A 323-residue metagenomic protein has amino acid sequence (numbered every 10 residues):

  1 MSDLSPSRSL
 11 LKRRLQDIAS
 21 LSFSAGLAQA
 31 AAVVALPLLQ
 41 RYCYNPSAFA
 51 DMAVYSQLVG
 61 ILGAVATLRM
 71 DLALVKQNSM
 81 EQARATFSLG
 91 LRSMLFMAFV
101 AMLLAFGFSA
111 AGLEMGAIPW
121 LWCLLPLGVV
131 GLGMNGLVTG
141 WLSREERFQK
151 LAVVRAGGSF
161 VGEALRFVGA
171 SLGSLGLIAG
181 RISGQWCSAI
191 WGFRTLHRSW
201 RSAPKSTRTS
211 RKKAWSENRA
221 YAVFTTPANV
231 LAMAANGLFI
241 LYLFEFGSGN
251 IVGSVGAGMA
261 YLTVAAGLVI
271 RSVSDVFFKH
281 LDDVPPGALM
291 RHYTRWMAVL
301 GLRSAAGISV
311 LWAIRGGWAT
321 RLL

Functional and structural regions predicted by a protein language model:
S2-R14, Q149, V153, L177-R181 (+4 more regions): Interhelical loop/hinge segments that connect adjacent transmembrane helices in multipass membrane
D3, S9-L68, G162, V223-N250 (+2 more regions): Signature of the first transmembrane helix
G26-V33, A66-L68, L72, L91-A117 (+2 more regions): Alpha-helical transmembrane segments of multi-pass membrane transport and lipid-handling proteins
Y42-Y55, Q77-L89, F99-P126, V130 (+2 more regions): Membrane-interface helix-capping segments at transmembrane helix termini in multi-pass transporters
I61-V65, L95, F99, L103 (+7 more regions): Alpha-helical transmembrane segments of multi-pass membrane proteins
G63-Q82, G258, L262-G287: Helix-loop junctions and terminal segments of transmembrane helices in multi-pass membrane transport/translocation
K76-Q82, G131-G157, V168, H280-L289: Membrane-interface junctions at transmembrane-helix termini in multi-pass inner-membrane proteins
P119-P126, A152-R201, M259: Hydrophobic alpha-helical transmembrane segments
